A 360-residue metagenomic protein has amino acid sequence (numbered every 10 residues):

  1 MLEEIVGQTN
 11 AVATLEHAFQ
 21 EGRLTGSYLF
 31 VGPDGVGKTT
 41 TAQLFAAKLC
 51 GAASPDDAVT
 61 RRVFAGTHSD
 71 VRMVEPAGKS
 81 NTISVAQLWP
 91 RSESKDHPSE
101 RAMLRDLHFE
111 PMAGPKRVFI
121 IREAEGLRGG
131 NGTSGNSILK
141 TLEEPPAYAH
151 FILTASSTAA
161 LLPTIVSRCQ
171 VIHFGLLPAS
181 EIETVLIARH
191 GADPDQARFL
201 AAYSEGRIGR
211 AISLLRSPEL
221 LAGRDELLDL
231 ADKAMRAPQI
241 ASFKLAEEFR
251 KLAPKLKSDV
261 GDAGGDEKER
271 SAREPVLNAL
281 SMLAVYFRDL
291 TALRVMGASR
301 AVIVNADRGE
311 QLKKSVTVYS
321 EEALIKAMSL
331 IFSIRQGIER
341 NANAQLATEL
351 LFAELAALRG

Functional and structural regions predicted by a protein language model:
M1-K48, A52-F64, A147-Y148, S156-M282 (+2 more regions): Charged, glycine-rich active-site and insertion segments that engage polyanionic ligands
T14-A18, A86-V118, K140: Conserved alpha-helical scaffold flanking the Walker A/P-loop in AAA+ ATPase domains
A58-T82: AAA+/P-loop NTPase substrate/partner-engagement loops
K79-P90, L127-G130, V171: Flexible beta-alpha connector loops of hexameric P-loop NTPases
G114-V118, P146-I152: Loop/turn-to-beta-strand initiation segments
R122-E123: Walker B catalytic acidic pair
L127-G130, P145, A160-L161: Catalytic P-loop NTPase motifs of RecA-like helicase/translocase cores
S134-H150: Conserved catalytic/switch belt of AAA+ P-loop NTPases
